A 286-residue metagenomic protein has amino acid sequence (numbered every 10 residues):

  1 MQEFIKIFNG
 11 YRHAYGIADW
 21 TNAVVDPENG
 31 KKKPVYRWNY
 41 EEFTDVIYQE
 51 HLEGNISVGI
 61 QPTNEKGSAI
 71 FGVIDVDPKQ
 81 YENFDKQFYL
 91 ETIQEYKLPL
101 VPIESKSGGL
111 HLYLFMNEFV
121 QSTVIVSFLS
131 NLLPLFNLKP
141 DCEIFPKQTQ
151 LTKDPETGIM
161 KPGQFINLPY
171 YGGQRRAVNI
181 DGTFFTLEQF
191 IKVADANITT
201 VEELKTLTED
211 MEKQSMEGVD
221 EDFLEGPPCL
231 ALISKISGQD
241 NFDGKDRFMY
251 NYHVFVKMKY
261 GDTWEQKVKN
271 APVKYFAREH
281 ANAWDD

Functional and structural regions predicted by a protein language model:
M1-F71, K79-Y89, P146, Q164 (+1 more regions): DNA replication initiation on ssDNA origins
H51-I60, I93-L100, K235-D240: Short amphipathic beta-strand starts and helix->beta connectors
G54-N55, G67-A69, E95-K97, K106-G109 (+1 more regions): Short, well-ordered loop/turn elements at secondary-structure boundaries
I60-T63, L100-S107, E143-K147: Short beta-strand
D75-N131: Structured, beta-strand-rich domain cores that present glycine/charged loop surfaces used to bind extended ligands
K79, G109-I125, Q164, Y171-R176 (+1 more regions): Modules that initiate DNA replication and primer synthesis
Y96-K97, S130-P140, Y275-E279: A common structural junction motif
C142-F185: C-terminal polymerase-core module
